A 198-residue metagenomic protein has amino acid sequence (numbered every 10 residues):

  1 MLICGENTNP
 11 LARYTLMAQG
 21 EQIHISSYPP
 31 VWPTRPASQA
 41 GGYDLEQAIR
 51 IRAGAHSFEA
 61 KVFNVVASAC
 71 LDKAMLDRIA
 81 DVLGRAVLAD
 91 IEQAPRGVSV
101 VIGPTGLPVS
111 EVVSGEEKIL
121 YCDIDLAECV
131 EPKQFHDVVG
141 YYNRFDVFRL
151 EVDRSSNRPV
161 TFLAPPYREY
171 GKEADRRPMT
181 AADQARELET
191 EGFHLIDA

Functional and structural regions predicted by a protein language model:
C4-L120, G192, I196-D197: CN hydrolase (nitrilase-like) catalytic-core segments centered on the catalytic cysteine and neighboring Lys/Glu
M17-A18, D77-R78, L83-G84, L126-C129 (+2 more regions): Short, charged/polar low-complexity linear motifs in solvent-exposed/disordered segments
A69, C129-A198: Cysteine/selenocysteine-centered motifs that mediate thiol-based redox chemistry or coordinate metal-sulfur cofactors
E116-H136: A short, polar/charged loop-to-alpha-helix boundary motif
